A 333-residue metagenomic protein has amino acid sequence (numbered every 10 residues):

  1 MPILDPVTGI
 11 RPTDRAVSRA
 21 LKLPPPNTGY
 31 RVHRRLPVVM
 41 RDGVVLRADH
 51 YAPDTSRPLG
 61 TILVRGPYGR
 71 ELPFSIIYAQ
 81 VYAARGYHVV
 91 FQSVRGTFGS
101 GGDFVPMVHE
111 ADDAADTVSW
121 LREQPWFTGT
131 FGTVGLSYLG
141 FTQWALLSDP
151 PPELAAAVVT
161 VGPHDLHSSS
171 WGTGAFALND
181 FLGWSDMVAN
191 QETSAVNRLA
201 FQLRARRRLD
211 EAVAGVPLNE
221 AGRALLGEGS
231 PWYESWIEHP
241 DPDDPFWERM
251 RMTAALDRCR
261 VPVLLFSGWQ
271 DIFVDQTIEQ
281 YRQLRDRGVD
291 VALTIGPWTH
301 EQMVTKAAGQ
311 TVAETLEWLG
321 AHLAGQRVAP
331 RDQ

Functional and structural regions predicted by a protein language model:
P2-R15, R19-H33, V39-L46, F74 (+5 more regions): Alpha/beta-hydrolase-fold serine-hydrolase catalytic core, especially in secreted/extracellular enzymes
P2-T8, S148-R258, R327: Accessory cap/linker subdomain of secreted extracellular hydrolases
V44-R47, P53-I62, F127, R258-R260: Proline/glycine-enriched tight loop/beta-turn segments at coil->beta junctions that connect or precede beta-strands
T55-L59, V64-G101, F273: Short substrate-entry loop that stabilizes the transition state in hydrolases
V105-P125: Alpha/beta-hydrolase active-site loop
P125-Y138: Alpha/beta-hydrolase fold nucleophile elbow
T133-G135, T160, F266: Short beta-strand immediately N-terminal to the catalytic nucleophile in serine-hydrolase-like folds
L139-L147: Short helix immediately C-terminal to the catalytic nucleophile in hydrolase catalytic domains
